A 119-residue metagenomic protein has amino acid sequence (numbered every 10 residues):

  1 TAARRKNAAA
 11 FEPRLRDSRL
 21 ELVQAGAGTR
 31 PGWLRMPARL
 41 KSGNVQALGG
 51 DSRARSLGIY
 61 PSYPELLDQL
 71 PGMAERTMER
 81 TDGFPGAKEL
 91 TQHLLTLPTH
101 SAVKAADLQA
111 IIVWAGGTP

Functional and structural regions predicted by a protein language model:
T1-P119: PLP-dependent aminotransferase class I/II
